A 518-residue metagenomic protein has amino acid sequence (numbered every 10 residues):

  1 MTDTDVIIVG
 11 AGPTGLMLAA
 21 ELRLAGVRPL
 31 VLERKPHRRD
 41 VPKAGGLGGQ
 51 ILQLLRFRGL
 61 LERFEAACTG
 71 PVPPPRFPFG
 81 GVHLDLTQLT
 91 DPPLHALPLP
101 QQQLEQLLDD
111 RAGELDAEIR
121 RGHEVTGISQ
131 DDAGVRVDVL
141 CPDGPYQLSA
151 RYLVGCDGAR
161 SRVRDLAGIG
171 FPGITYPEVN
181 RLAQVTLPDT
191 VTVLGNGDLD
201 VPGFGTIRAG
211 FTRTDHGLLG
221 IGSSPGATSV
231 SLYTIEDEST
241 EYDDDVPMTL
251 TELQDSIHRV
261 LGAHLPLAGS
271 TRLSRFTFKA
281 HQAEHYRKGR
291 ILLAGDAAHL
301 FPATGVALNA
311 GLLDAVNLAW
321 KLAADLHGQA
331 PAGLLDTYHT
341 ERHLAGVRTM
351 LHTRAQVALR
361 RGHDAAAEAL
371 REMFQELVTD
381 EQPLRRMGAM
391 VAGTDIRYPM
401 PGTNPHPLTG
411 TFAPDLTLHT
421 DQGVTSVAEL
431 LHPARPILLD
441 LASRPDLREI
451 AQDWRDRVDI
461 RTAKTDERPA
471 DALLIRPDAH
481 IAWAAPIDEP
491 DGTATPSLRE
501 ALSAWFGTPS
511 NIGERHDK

Functional and structural regions predicted by a protein language model:
M1-A369, Q375-V378, I512-K518: Core Rossmann-like FAD-binding/catalytic domain of the broad FAD-dependent monooxygenase superfamily
A19, L438, A479: Hydrophobic, well-ordered secondary-structure elements that form the walls of internal hydrophobic environments
G210, L218-G222, T425-L430, D471-L473: Short, surface-exposed beta-strand/loop micro-motifs that present aromatic residues
F276-L293, A297-H299, T409-H432, D466: FAD-binding beta-loop-beta segment adjacent to the flavin cofactor pocket
A298, A472-A482, P486: Short, glycine-anchored, charge-dense loop/turn motifs used at functional sites
A324-H419, S426-P436, L441-D453, P469-A470 (+4 more regions): C-terminal helical "tail/cap" subdomain of flavin- and related membrane-associated enzymes
R457-K464: Thiol-based oxidoreductase modules, predominantly thioredoxin-like and allied folds used for disulfide exchange
